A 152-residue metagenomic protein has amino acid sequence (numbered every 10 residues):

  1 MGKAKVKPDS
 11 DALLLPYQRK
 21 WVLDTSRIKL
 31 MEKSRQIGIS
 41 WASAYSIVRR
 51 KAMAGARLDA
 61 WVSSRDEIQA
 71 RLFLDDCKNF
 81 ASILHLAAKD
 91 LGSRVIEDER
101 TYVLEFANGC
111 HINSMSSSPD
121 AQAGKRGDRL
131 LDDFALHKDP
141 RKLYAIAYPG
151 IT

Functional and structural regions predicted by a protein language model:
M1-T152: Phosphate/NTP-binding elements of NTP-utilizing enzymes
